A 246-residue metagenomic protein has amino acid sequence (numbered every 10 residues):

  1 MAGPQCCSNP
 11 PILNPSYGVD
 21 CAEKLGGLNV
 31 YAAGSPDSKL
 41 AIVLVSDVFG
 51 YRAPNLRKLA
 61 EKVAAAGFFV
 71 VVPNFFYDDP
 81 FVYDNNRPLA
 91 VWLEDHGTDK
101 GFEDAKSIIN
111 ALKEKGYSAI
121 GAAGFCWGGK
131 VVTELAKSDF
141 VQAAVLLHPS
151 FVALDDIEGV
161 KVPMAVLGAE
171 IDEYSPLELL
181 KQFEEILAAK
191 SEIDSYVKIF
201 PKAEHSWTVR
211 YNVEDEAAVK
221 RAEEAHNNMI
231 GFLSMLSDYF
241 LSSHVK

Functional and structural regions predicted by a protein language model:
M1-K246: N-terminal cap/leader regions of alpha/beta-hydrolase-fold enzymes, predominantly small-molecule hydrolases
